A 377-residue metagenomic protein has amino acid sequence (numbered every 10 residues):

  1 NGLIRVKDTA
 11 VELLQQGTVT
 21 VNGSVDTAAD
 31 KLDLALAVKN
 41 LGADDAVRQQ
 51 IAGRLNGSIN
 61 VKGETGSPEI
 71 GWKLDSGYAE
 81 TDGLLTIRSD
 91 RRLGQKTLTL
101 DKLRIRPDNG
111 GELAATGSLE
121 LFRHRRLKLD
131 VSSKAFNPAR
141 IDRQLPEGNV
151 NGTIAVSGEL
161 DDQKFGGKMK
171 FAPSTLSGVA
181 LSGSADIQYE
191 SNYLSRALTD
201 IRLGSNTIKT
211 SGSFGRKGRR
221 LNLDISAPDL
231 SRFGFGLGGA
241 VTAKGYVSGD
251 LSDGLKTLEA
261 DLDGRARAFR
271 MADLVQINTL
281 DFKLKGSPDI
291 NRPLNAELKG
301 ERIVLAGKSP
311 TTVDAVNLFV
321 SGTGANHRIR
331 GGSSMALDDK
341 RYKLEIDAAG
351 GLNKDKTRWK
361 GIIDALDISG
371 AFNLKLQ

Functional and structural regions predicted by a protein language model:
N1-G2, D8-V11, G17-A29, L34 (+17 more regions): Extended lipid/amphipathic-ligand handling interfaces
I4-V11, V38-N40, P68-D75, T97-I105 (+8 more regions): Transmembrane beta-strand segments that form the barrel wall of outer-membrane beta-barrel proteins
K31-D33, G42-D44, Y78-D82, R125 (+10 more regions): Gram-negative outer-membrane beta-barrel proteins
V47-Q50, I141-L145, F235-L237, A272-V275 (+1 more regions): Short, solvent-exposed loop/turn segments at secondary-structure boundaries
Q163-G167, K256-A260: Short flexible loop/turn segments that cap and initiate beta-strands
L294: Short, small/polar-rich loop/turn modules that mediate ligand/substrate recognition or access, typified
